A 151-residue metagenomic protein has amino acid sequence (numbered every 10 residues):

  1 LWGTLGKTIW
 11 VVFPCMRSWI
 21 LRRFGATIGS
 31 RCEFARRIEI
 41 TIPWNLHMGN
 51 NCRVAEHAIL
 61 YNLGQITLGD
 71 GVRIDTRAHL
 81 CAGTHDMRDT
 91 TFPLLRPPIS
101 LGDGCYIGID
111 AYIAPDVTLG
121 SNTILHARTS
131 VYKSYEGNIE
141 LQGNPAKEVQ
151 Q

Functional and structural regions predicted by a protein language model:
L1-R31: A transmembrane-helix-recognition feature enriched in membrane-embedded lipid enzymes and envelope glyco-/phospholipid
I9-V12, R17-S18, R36-M48, R53-L119 (+4 more regions): Flexible, glycine/small-residue-enriched loop-and-beta-strand segment within the central core of proteins
Y132: Active-site/ligand-binding-proximal alpha/beta "capping" segment
